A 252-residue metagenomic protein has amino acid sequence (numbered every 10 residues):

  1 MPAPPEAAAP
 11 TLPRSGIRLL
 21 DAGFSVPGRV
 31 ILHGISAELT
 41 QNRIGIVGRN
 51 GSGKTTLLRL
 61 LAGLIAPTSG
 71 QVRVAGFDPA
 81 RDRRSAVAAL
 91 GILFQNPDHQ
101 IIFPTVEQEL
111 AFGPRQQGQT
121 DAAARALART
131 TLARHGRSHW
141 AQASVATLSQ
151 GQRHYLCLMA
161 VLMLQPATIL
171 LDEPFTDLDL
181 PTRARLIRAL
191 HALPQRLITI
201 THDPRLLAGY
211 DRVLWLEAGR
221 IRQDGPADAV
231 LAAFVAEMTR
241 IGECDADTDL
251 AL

Functional and structural regions predicted by a protein language model:
V47-R49: The feature captures the beta-strand-to-loop junction immediately N-terminal to the Walker
A62: Helix-to-loop junction immediately C-terminal to a conserved catalytic motif
G70-R81, A86-A88: Conserved ABC transporter NBD signature motif
A122-W140: Conserved ABC ATPase "signature" region
S144-L148, Q152: Conserved ABC ATPase signature
I169-E173: Catalytic Walker B motif of ABC-type/P-loop ATPase nucleotide-binding domains
R220-C244: Conserved beta-strand-loop-alpha-helix hinge in the C-terminal portion of ABC ATPase nucleotide-binding domains
